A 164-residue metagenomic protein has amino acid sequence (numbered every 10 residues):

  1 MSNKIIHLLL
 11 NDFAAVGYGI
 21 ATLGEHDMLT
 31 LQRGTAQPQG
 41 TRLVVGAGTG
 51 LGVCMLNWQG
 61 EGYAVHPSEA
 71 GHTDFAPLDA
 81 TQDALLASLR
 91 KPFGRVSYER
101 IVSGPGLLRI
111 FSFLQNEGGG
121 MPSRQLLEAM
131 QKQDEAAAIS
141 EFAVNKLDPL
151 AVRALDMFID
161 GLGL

Functional and structural regions predicted by a protein language model:
M1-I101, L108: Phosphate-binding/catalytic loop of phosphoryl-transfer enzymes
F93-V102, L108-R109, F113-L164: Adenine-nucleotide phosphate-binding core of ATP-dependent small-molecule kinases
